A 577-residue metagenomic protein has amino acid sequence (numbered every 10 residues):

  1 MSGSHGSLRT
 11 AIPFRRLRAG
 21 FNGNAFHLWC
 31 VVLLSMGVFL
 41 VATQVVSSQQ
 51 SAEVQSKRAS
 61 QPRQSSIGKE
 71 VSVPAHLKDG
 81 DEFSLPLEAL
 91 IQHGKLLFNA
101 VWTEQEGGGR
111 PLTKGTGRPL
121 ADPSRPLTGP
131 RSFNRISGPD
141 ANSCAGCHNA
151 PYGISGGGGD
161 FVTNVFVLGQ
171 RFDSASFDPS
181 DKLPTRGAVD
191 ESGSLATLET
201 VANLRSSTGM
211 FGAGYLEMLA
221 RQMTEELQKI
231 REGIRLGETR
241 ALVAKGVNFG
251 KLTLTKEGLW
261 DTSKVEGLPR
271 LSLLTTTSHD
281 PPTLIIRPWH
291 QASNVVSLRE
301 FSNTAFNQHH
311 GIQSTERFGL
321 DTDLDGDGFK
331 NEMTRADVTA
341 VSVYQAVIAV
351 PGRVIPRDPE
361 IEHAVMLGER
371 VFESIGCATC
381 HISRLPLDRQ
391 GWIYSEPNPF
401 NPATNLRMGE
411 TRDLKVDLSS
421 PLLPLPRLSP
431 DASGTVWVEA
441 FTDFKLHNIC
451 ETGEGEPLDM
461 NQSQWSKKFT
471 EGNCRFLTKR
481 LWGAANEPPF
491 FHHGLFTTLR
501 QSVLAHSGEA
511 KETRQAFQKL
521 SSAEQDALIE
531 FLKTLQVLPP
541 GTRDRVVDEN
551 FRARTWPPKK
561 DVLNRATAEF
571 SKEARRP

Functional and structural regions predicted by a protein language model:
G3-A11, R15-G20, A25, A42-P577: Periplasmic c-type cytochrome electron-transfer domains
A25, W29-A42: Bacterial N-terminal signal peptides
